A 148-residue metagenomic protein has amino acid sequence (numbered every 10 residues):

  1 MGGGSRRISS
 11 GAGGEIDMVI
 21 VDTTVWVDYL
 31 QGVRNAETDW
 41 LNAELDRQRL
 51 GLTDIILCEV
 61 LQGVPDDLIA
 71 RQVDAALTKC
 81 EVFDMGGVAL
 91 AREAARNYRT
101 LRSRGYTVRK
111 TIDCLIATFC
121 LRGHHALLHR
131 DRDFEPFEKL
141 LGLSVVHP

Functional and structural regions predicted by a protein language model:
G2-L52, Q62-A75: Short, well-structured N-terminal submotif of metal-dependent ribonuclease cores
G3-E15, V82-L128: Active-site neighborhoods of divalent-metal-dependent phosphate/nucleic-acid chemistry enzymes
E15, P136-K139, S144-V145: A beta-strand edge to alpha-helix "cap/lid" segment located at domain peripheries
D22, T53, R109-K110, D131 (+1 more regions): Histidine- and aromatic-rich ligand-binding microenvironments
D22-T23, V60, A94, C120: Generic structural signal for small/hydrophobic residues in well-ordered secondary structure, especially within
W26-V27, L57-V60, F134: A generic structural signal for short hydrophobic patches within well-formed alpha-helices
T38, T53, L57, A70 (+2 more regions): A general structural signal for well-ordered alpha-helical segments in protein cores
D67-R71, L101, S144-P148: Short, hinge-like loop/turn segments at secondary-structure boundaries
